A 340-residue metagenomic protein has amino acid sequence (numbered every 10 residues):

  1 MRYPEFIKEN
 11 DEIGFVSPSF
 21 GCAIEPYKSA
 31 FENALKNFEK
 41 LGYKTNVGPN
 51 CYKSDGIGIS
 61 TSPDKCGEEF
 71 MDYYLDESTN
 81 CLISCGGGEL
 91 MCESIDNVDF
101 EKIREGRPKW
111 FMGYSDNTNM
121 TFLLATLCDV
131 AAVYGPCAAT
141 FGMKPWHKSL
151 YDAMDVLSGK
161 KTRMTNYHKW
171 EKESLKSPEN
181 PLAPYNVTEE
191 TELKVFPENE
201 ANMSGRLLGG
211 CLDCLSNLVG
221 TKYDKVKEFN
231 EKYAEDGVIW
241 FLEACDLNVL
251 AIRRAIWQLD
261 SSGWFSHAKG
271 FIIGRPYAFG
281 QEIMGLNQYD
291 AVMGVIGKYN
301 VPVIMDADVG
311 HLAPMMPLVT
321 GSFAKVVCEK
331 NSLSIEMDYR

Functional and structural regions predicted by a protein language model:
M1-S78: ATP/NTP phosphate-donor binding region
F15, L82, D116, L215 (+2 more regions): Buried hydrophobic positions in well-ordered alpha/beta secondary-structure cores of metabolic enzymes
Y74-V98: Long, hydrophobic/aromatic-enriched structural stretches that serve as scaffold segments
C81-I83, M112, I239-F241, I272: Structural motif
V98-L124, A131-A139, P302: Short, acidic/small-residue loops that bind anionic groups at enzyme active sites
V133-D213: Conserved anion/nucleotide-ligand pocket segment
R206-C245, V249-I252: Oxyanion-binding "anion nests"
V249-R340: C-terminal active-site/capping subdomain that shapes the small-molecule cofactor and substrate pocket of enzyme
